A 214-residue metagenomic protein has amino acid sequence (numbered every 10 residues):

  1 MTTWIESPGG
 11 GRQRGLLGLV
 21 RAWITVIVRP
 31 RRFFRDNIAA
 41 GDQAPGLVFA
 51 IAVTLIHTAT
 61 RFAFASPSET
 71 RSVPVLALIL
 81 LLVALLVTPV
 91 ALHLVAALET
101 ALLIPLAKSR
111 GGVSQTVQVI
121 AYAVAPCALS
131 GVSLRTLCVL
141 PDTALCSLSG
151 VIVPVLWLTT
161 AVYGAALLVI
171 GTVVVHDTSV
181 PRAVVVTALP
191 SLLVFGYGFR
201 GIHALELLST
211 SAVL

Functional and structural regions predicted by a protein language model:
T2-S114: Selected alpha-helical membrane-embedding segments in polytopic membrane proteins
S66-L80, L140-L148, L208-L214: Membrane-interface interhelical loops and short amphipathic "cap" helices that link adjacent transmembrane segments
E99-L207: Hydrophobic alpha-helical transmembrane segments and adjacent short intramembrane/lumenal linkers of inner/organellar
